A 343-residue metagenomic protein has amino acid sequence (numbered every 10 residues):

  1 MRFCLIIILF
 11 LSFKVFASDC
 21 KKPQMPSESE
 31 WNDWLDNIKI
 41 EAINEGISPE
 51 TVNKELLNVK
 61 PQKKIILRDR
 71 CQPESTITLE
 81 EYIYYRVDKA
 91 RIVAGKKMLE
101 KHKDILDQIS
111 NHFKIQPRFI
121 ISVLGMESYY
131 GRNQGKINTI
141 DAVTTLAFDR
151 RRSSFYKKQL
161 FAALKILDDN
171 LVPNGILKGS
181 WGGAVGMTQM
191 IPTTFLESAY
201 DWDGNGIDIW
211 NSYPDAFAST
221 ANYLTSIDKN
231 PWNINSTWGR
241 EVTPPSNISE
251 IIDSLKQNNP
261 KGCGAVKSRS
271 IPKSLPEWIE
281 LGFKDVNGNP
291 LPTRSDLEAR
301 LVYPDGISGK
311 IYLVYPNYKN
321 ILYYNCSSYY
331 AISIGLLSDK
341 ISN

Functional and structural regions predicted by a protein language model:
M1-C4, N343: Positively charged n-region of N-terminal signal peptides that target proteins for export
S12-A17: N-terminal signal peptide c-region/cleavage motif recognized by signal peptidases
D19-K101, S110: An acidic, Gly/Ser/Thr/Pro-rich helix-cap/linker signature
I47-L56, Q116-S122, N174-G179, N205-I209 (+1 more regions): Surface-exposed patches in mature extracellular/periplasmic domains of secreted proteins
V52-S75, L124-S128, N138-I140, R240-S249: Acidic helix-start/capping segments at beta-turn-to-alpha-helix junctions
E80-A221, T225: Acidic/His-rich structured neighborhood in mature extracellular/periplasmic domains
G206-K267: Ligand-binding pocket segment of bilobal, Venus flytrap-like solute-binding proteins
V242, S246-N343: C-terminal soluble interaction/assembly domains
